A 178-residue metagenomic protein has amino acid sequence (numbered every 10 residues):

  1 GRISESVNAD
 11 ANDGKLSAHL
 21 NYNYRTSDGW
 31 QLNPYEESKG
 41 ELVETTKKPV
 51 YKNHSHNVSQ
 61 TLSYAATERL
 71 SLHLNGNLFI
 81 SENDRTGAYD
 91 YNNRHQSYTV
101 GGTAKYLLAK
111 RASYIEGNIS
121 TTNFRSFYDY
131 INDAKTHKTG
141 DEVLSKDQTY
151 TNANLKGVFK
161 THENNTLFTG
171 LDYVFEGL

Functional and structural regions predicted by a protein language model:
S4, N8-H95: Periplasmic-side early beta-strands and strand-to-turn transitions of outer-membrane beta-barrels
S63-F79, Q96-L178: Face-selective signature of the C-terminal outer-membrane beta-barrel domain
